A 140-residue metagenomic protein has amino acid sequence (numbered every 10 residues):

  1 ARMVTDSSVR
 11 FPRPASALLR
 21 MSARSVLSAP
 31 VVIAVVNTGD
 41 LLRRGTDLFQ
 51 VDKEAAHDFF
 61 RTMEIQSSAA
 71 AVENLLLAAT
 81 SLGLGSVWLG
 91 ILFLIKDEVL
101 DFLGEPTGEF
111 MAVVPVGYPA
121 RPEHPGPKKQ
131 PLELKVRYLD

Functional and structural regions predicted by a protein language model:
A1, T38-L41, A120: Short, charged/polar surface micro-motifs in flexible loops or helix N-caps
A1-V31, L139-D140: N-terminal amphipathic, basic helical "cap/leader" segment at the start of enzyme domains
A17-L19, V99, E123: Glycine-rich, charged/polar anion/phosphate-binding loops that engage phosphate groups from diverse ligands
R20, V35, D40-G45: Carboxylate-rich helix-loop segments that flank metal/cofactor sites and access channels in metalloenzymes
S25-L27, L103-P106, P127-Q130: Solvent-exposed alpha-helices and their adjacent loops that cap or buttress functional pockets in soluble metabolic
P30-V32, S86, E109-M111: Structural motif
I33, G39, F49, K53-L100: Small-aliphatic-rich amphipathic alpha-helix that forms the alpha element of a beta-alpha
E109-D140: C-terminal helix-cap and adjacent tail motif
